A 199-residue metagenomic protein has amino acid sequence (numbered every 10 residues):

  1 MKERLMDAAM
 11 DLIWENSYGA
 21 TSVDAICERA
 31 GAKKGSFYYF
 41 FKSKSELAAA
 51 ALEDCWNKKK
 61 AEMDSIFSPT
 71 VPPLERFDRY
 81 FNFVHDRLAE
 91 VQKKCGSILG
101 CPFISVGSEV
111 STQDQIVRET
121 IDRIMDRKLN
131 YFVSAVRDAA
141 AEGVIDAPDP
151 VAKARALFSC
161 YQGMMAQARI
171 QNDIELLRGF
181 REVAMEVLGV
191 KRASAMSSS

Functional and structural regions predicted by a protein language model:
R4, L12-D54: Helix-turn-helix
G19, R87-V91, T112-Q113, D138 (+2 more regions): Amphipathic C-terminal alpha-helical segment
A50, D64-L99, V151-L157: Hydrophobic alpha-helical connector segments
L74-E75, I98, E119-I124, A141-A156 (+2 more regions): All-alpha amphipathic helical-bundle segments outside canonical DNA-binding/catalytic cores that form hydrophobic
E75, R79, D114-A140, E182 (+1 more regions): Amphipathic alpha-helical packing segments from all-alpha helical-bundle domains
Q92-I116: Amphipathic alpha-helical segments used for helix-helix packing
L99-S105, P148-Q167, V183-E186: Hydrophobic alpha-helical segments that form the core of small-molecule binding pockets and/or dimer interfaces
